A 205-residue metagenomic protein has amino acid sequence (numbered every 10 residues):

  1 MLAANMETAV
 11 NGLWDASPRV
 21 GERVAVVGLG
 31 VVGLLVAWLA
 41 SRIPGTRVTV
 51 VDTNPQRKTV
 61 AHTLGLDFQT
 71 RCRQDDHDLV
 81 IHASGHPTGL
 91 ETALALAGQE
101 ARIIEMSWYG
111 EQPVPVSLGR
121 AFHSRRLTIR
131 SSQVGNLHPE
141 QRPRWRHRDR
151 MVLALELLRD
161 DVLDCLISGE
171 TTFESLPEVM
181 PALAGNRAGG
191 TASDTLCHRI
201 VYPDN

Functional and structural regions predicted by a protein language model:
M1-R71: Mid-domain Rossmann-like dinucleotide-binding core that forms the NAD(H)/NADP(H) cofactor-binding site
V20-R23, H77, E100: Phosphate-coordination loops involved in phosphoryl transfer and adenosine-cofactor binding
N54-R57, P87, G110: Helix N-cap at the beta1-alpha1 junction of Rossmann-like dinucleotide-binding domains, i.e., the first residues
R73-V80: A short acidic, Gly/Pro-enriched loop at the edge of an enzyme's catalytic core that lines a small-molecule cofactor
I81-S84, M106: Short, well-ordered coil/turn residues at beta-beta hairpins and beta-strand->alpha-helix junctions within
S84-T92: Beta-loop-alpha module in the N-terminal Rossmann-like domain of NAD(P)-dependent dehydrogenases, especially those
E91-E156, Y202-N205: Glycine-rich phosphate-binding loop and adjacent beta-alpha segment of Rossmann(oid) nucleotide-cofactor-binding
W145-N205: C-terminal hydrophobic helical "lid"/dimerization subdomain of Rossmann-like NAD(P)H-dependent oxidoreductases
